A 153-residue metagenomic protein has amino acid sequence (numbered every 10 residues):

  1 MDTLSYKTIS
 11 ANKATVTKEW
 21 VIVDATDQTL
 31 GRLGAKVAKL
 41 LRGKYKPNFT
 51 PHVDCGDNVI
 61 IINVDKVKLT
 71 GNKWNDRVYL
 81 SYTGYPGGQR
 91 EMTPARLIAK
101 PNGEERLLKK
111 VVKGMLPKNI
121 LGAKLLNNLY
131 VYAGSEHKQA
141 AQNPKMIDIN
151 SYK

Functional and structural regions predicted by a protein language model:
M1-K109, I120, A140-K153: Ribosome large-subunit tunnel/peptidyl-transferase-proximal elements
G122-Y132: C-terminal structural segments of small proteins and small subunits
V131-A140: Short, highly charged C-terminal tails/helix-capping segments
